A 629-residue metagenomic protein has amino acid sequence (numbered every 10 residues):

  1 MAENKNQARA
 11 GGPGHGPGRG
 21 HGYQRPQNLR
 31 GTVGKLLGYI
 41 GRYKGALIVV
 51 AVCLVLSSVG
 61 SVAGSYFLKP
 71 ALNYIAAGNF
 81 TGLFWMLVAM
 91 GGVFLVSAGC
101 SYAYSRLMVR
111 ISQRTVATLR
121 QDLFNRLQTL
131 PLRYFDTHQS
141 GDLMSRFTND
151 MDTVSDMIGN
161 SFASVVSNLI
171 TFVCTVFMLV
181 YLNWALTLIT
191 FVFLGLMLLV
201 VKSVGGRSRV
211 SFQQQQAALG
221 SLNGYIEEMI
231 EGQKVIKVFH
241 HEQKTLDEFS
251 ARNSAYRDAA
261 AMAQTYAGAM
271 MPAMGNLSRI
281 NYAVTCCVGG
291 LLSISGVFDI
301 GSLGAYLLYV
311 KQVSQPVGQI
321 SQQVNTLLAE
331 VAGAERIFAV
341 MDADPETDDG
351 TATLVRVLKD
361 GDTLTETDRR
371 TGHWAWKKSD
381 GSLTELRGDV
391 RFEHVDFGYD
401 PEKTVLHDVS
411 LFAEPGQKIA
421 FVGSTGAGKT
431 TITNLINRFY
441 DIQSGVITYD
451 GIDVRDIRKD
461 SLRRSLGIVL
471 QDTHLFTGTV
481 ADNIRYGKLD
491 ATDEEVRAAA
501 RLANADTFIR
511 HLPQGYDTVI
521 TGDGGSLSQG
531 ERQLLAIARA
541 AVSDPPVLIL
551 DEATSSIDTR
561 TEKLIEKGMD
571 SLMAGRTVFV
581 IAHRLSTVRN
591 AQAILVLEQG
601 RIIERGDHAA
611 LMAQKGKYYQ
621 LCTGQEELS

Functional and structural regions predicted by a protein language model:
M1-S61, A76-M90, Y104-M108, S112 (+9 more regions): Membrane-integrated ABC transporters
H15-Q24, Q113, Q121-S145, N149-M151 (+5 more regions): Short intracellular "coupling" helices and adjacent cytoplasmic loop segments at the cytosolic face of multi-pass
G22-L29, V52, G60-A76, F80 (+14 more regions): Juxtamembrane helix-loop junctions of ABC transporter transmembrane domains
G34-L37, G45-P70, M86, M90 (+6 more regions): Alpha-helical segments in transporter systems
R42-V59, A89-V96, S101, N160-Q214 (+2 more regions): Transmembrane helices of ABC transporter permease
G78-N79, W85, M178-V192, M262-E335 (+2 more regions): Helix-loop-helix
L132-R133, N149-I158, F162, V166 (+7 more regions): An intracellular "coupling" helix at the cytosolic face of ABC transporter transmembrane type-1 domains
V357-S629: ABC-type nucleotide-binding domain
